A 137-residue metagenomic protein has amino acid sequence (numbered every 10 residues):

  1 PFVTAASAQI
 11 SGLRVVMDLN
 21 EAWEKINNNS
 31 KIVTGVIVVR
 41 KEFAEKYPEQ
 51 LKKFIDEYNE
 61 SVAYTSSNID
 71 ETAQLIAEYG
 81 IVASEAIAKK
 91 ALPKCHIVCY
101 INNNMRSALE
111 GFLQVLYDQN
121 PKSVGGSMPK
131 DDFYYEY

Functional and structural regions predicted by a protein language model:
P1-L75: Pocket-lining segment of extracytoplasmic ligand-binding domains
T4-A5, V82, D132-F133: Short secondary-structure capping/turn micro-motifs that flank functional sites
M17, Y58, E85, E136-Y137: Alpha-helix boundary/interfacial micro-motifs
N29-K31, K89, N120, G125: Short, functionally important structural connectors and interaction interfaces within domains
V39, E45-K46, K94-C99, G126 (+2 more regions): Generic structural "secondary-structure junction" signal
A44-Q119: Secondary-structure end/capping motifs
E110-Y137: Conserved C-terminal helix/tail region of periplasmic/extracytoplasmic solute-binding proteins
